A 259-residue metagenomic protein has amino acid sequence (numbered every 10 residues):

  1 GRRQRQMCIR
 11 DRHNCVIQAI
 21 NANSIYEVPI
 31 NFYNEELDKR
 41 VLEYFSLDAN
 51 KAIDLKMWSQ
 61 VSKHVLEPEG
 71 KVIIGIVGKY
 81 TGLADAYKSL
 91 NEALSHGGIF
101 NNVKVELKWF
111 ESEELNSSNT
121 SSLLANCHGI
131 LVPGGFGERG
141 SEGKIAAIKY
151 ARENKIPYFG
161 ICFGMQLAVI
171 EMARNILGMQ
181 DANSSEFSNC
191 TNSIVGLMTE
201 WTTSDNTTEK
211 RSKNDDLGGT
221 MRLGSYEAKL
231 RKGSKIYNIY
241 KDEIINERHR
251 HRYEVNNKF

Functional and structural regions predicted by a protein language model:
G1-I9: Single conserved hydrophobic/aromatic residue that forms the stacking wall/gate of nucleotide- or nucleobase-binding
H13-I73, G82-S89, N119: Flexible inter-domain linker/hinge segments
N21, G135, Y253: Flexible loop residues that form catalytic and substrate-binding hotspots at small-molecule/glycan-binding clefts
F32, E36, R40, D85-S89 (+5 more regions): Generic recognition of stable, solvent-exposed alpha-helical segments in well-folded globular domains
Q60-K63, V72-P157, Q166: Phosphate-binding active sites in nucleotide-utilizing proteins
L123-Y226, G233-K235: Cysteine-nucleophile active-site neighborhood
R231-F259: Catalytic beta-strand/loop cores that center a nucleophilic Ser/Cys/Thr and support acyl-enzyme chemistry
